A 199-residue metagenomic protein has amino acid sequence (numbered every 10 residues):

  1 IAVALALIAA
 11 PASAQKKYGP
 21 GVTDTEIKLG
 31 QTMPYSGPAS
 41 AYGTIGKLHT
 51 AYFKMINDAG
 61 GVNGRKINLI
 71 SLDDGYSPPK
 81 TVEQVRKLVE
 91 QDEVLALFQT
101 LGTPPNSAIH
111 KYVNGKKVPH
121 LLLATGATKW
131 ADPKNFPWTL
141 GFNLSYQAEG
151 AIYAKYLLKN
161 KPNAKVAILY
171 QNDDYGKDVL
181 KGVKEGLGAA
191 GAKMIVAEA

Functional and structural regions predicted by a protein language model:
I1-I27: Short, low-complexity disordered leader/linker segments with a strong preference for bacterial N-terminal type II
Q15-K17, E26-K28, A41-K47, D58-W130 (+1 more regions): Beta-alpha junction/loop-to-helix N-cap segments that form part of ligand/metal-binding clefts
D24, E93-E198: Extracytoplasmic ligand/sensor domains, especially the bilobed periplasmic-binding protein
T25-T44, K165-L169: Short beta-strand segments enriched in small/hydrophobic residues
Y35-S36, G75, N172-D173: Residue-level signal for short, function-critical loop segments
P38-K47, D174-D178: Glycine- and acidic-residue-enriched helix-capping/strand-helix junction motifs
H49-N57, L180-K184: Short, well-ordered amphipathic alpha-helices
L69-S71, V196-A199: A structural preference for short, hydrophobic beta-strand core positions in alpha/beta folds
